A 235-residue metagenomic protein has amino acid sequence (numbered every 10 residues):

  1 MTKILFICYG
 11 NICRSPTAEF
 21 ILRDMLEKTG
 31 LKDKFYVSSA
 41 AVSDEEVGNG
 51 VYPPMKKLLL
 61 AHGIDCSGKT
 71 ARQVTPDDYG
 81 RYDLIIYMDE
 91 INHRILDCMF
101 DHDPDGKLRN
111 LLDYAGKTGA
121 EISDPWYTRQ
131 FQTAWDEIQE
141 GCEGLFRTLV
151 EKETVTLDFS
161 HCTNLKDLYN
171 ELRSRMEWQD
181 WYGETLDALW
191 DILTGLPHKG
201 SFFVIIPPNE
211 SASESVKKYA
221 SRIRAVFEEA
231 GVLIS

Functional and structural regions predicted by a protein language model:
M1-R81: Conserved active-site segments centered on acidic
S15, M88-D89: Replace "coordinates the UDP/GDP/TDP-sugar" with "coordinates nucleotide-activated sugar donors
Y36, D65, K107-R109, E153 (+1 more regions): Conserved beta-strand segments of alpha/beta enzyme cores
K69-T75, L96-D97, W190-I192: A generic local structural motif
Y79-G80, D101-P104, L196, F227: Short, conserved loop/helix-junction motifs that constitute active-site signature segments in enzyme catalytic cores
L84, E90-V150: Phosphate-binding/catalytic loops
Y87-M88, G183: Short beta-strand scaffold positions
K152-S235: Positively charged, polar, low-complexity stretches
